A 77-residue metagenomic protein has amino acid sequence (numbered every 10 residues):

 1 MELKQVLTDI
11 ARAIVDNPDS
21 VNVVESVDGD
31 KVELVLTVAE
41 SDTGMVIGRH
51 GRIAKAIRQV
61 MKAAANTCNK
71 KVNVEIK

Functional and structural regions predicted by a protein language model:
M1-M45, A56-K77: RNA-contacting regions in translation and RNA-metabolism proteins, encompassing KH/S1 modules where present
